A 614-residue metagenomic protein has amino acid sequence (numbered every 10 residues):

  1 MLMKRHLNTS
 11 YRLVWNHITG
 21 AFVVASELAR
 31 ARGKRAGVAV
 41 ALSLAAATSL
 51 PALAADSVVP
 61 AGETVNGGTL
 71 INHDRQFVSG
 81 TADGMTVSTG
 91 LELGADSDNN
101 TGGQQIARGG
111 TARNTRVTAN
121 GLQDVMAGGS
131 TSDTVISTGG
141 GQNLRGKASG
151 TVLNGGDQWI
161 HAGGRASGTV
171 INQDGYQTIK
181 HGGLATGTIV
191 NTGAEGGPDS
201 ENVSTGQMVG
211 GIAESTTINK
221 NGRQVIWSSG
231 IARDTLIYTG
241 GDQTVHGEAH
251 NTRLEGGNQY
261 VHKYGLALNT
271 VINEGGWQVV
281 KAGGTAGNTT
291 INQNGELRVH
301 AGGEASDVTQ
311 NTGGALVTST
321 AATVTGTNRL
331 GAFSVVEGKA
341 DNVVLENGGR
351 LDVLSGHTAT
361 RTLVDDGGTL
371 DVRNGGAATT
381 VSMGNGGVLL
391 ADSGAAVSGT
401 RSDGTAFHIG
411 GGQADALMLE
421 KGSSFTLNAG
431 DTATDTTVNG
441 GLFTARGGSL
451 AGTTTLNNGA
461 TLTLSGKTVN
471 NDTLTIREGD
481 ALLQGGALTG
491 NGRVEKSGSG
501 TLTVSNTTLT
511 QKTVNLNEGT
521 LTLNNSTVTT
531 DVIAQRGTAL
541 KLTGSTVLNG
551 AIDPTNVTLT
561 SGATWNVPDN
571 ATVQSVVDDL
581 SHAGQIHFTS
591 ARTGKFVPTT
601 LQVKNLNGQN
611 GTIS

Functional and structural regions predicted by a protein language model:
M1, A340, T461, K467 (+2 more regions): Intrinsically disordered, low-complexity terminal regions
M1-S49: Bacterial Sec-dependent N-terminal signal peptides
N16-H17, A107, H262, N292 (+3 more regions): Short, acidic, Ser/Thr-enriched surface-loop or helix-capping motifs
L50-D56: Sec/Tat signal peptide C-region and signal peptidase I cleavage site
D56-D74, D472: Short N-terminal segments immediately surrounding and downstream of signal-peptide cleavage
V65, Q76, A82-V87, Q104-I106 (+42 more regions): Fold-core signature of tandem repeat domains
L70, T86-L93, D98, R116-T118 (+18 more regions): Beta-strand-rich solenoid/repeat architectures in extracellular/passenger domains of polysaccharide-targeting enzymes
N470-A481, T489-T513, L523-S614: Extracellular beta-strand/loop-rich repeat segments of large surface/secreted proteins
